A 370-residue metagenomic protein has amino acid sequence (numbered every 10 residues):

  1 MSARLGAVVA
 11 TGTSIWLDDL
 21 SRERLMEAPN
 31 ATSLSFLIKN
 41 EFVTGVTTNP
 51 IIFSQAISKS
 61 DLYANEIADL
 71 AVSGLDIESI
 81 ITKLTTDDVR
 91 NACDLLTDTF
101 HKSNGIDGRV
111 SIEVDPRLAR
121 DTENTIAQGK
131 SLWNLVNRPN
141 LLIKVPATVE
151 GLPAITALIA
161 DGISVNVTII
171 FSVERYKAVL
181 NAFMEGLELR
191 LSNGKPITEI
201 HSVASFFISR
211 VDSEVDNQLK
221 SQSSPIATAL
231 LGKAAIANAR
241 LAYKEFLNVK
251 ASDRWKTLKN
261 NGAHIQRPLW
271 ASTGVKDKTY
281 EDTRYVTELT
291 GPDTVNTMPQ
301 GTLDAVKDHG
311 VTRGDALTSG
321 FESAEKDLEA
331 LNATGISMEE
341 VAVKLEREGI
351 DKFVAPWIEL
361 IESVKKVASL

Functional and structural regions predicted by a protein language model:
M1-T32: N- or domain-start disorder-to-order transition segments that initiate the globular core
S14-W16, T44-T47, D107-S111, N140-K144 (+3 more regions): Structural preference for beta-strand elements that scaffold enzyme active sites
D18-E23, I51, E113-A119, P146-E150 (+3 more regions): Active-site beta-loop-alpha junctions enriched in small/polar residues
E27-A28, D121-A127, V145-I159, S172-M184: Active-site-adjacent beta->alpha loops and helix N-cap segments on the catalytic face of soluble alpha/beta enzymes
N49, I112, I143, L158 (+2 more regions): Conserved, mostly hydrophobic/aromatic
I52-A154: Active-site beta->alpha loop and helix N-cap motifs at the rims of alpha/beta catalytic domains
I163-G301: Catalytic alpha/beta core domains of metabolic enzymes, predominantly
G262-A368: Flexible, acidic glycine-rich loops studded with aromatic residues
